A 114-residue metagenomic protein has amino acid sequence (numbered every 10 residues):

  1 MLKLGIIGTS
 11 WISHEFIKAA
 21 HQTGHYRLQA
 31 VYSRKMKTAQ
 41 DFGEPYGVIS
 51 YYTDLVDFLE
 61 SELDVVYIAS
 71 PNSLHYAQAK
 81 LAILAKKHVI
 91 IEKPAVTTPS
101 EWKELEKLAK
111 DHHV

Functional and structural regions predicted by a protein language model:
M1-Y46: N-terminal Rossmann-like dinucleotide-binding module
L2, E104-V114: Rossmann-fold dehydrogenase core element
K3, R27-L28, E62-D64, H88 (+1 more regions): Structural signature of beta-strand start/N-cap positions in the alpha/beta core of ABC transporter nucleotide-binding
T9, E62, K80, D111-H112: Low-complexity, intrinsically disordered short peptide segments enriched in small/polar/basic residues
H21, L84, L108-H112: Acidic (Asp/Glu)-rich catalytic clusters
Y46-E106: Beta-loop-alpha module in the N-terminal Rossmann-like domain of NAD(P)-dependent dehydrogenases, especially those
